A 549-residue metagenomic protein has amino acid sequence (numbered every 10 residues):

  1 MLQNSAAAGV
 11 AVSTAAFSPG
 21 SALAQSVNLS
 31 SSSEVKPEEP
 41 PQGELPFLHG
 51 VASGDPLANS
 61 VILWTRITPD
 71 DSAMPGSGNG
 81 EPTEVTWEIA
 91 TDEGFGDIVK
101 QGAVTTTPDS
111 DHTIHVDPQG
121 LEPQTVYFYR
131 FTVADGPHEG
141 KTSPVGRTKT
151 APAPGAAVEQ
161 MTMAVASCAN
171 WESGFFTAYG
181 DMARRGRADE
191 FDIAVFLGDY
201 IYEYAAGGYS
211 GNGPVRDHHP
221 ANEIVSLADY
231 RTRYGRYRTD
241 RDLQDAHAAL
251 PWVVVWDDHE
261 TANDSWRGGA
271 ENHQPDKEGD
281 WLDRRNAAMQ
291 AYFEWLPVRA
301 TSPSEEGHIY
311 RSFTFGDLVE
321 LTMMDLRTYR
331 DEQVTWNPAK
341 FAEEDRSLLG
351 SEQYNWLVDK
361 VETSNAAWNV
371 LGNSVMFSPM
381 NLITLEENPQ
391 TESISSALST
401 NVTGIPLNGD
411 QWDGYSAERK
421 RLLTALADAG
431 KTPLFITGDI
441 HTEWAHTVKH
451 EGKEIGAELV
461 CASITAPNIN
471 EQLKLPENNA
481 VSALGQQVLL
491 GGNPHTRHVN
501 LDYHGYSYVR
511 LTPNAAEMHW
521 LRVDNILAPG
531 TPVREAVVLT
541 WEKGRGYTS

Functional and structural regions predicted by a protein language model:
Q3-L29, S33-S549: Metal-dependent phosphoester/phosphodiester hydrolase catalytic core
